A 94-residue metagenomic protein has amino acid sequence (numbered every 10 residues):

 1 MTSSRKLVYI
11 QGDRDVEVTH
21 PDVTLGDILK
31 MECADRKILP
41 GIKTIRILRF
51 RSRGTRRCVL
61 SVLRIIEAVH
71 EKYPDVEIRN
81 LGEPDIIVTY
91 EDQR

Functional and structural regions predicted by a protein language model:
M1-Y73: N-terminal, intrinsically disordered, low-complexity segments that immediately precede the first transmembrane helix
V59-Q93: Extended, hydrophilic extramembrane loops/domains of integral membrane proteins
